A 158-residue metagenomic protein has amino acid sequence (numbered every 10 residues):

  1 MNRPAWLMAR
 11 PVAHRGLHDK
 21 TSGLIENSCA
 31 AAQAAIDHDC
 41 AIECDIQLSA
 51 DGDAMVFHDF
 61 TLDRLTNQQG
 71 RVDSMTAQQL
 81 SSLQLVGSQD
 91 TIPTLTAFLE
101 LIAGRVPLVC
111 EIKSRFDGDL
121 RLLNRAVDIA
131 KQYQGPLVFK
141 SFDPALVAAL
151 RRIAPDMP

Functional and structural regions predicted by a protein language model:
M1-P158: Phosphate-group recognition and catalysis centered on beta-loop-alpha active-site segments
